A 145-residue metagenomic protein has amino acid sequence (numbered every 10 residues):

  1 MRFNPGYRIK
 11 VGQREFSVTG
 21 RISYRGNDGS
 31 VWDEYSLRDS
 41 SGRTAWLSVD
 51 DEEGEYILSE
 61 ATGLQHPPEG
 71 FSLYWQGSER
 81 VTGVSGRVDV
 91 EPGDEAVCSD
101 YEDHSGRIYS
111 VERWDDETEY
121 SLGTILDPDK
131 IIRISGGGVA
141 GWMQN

Functional and structural regions predicted by a protein language model:
M1-N145: Mixed-charge, low-complexity intrinsically disordered regions
